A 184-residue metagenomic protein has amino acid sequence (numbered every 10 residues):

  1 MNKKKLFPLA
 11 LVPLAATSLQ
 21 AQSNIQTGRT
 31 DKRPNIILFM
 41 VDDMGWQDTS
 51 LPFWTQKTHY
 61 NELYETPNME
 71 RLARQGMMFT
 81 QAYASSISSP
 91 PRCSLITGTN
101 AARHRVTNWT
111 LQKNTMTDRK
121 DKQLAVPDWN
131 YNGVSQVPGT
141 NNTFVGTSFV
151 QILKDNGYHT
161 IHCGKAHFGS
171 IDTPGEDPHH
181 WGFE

Functional and structural regions predicted by a protein language model:
M1-P8: Bacterial N-terminal signal peptides that target proteins for export
N2, A21-E184: Formylglycine-dependent sulfatase
P8-A16: Bacterial N-terminal signal peptides
